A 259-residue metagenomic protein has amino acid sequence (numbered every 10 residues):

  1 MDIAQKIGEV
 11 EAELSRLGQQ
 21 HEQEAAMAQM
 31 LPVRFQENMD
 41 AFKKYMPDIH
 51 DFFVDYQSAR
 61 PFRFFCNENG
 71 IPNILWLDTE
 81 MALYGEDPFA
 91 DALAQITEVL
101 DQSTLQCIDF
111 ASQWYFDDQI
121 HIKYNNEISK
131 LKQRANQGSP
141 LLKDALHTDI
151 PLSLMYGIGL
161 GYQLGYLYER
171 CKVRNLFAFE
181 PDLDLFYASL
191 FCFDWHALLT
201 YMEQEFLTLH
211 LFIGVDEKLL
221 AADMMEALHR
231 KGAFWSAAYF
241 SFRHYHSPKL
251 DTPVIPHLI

Functional and structural regions predicted by a protein language model:
M1-I259: N-terminal donor/sugar-recognition subdomains of glycan-related enzymes, prototypically the membrane-proximal stem
